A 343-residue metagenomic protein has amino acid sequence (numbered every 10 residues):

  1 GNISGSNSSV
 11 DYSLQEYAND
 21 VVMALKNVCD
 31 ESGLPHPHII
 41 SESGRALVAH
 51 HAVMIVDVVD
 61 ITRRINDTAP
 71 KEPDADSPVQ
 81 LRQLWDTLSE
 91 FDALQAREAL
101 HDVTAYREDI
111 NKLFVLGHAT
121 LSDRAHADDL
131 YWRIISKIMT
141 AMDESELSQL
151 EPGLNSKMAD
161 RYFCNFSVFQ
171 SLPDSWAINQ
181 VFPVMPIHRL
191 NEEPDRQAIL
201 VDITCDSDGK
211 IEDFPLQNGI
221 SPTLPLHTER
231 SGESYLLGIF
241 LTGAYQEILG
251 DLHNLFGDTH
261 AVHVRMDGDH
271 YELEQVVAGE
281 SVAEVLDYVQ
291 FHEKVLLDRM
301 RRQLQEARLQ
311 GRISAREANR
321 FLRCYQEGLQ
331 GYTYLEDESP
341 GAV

Functional and structural regions predicted by a protein language model:
N2, S13, V22, L34-P35: Gly/Pro-rich turn-and-neighbor structural signature
N2-Q15, T62-R64: Glycine-rich tight-turn/loop motif centered on a GG-T
S8-Y17, A75-P78, S281: Secondary-structure junction/capping motif
L14-C29: Alpha-helix-loop-beta-strand connector modules within alpha/beta enzyme cores
C29, L34, H38, S43-V343: Charged (often Lys/Glu-rich) extended helix/loop segments that serve as interaction or gating elements
